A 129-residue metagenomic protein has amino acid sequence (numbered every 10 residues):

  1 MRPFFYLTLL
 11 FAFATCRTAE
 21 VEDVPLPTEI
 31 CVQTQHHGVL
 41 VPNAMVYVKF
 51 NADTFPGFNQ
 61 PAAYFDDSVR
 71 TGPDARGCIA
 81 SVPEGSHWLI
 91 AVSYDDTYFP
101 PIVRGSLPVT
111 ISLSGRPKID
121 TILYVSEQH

Functional and structural regions predicted by a protein language model:
R2-L7: Sec-dependent signal peptide recognition, specifically the positively charged N-region followed immediately by
A12-T15: C-terminal motif of bacterial Sec signal peptides marking the signal peptidase cleavage site
R17-E20: Bacterial signal peptide processing site
T28-H36: A short, amphipathic beta-strand motif
H36-A62: Short, ordered, surface-exposed loop/turn motifs in non-cytosolic proteins
F55-R76: Short, acidic Ser/Thr/Gly-rich low-complexity loop/linker segments typical of extracellular and cell-surface proteins
R76-W88: Short Pro-Gly-centered beta-turn/loop motif in secreted/extracellular proteins
S93-T121, S126-H129: Structured interaction patches on ligand/partner-binding surfaces of diverse proteins
